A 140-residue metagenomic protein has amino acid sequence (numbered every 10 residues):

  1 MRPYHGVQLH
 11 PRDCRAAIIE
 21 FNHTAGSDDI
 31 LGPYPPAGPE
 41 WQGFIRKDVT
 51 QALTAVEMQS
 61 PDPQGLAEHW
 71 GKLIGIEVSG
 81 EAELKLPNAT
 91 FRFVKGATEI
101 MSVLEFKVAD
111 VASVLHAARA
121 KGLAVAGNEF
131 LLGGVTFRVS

Functional and structural regions predicted by a protein language model:
M1-A55, A82-K85, A89-K95, E105 (+1 more regions): Vicinal oxygen chelate
P61-Q64, K107-A112: Helix N-cap motif at beta-to-alpha junctions
D62-E77, A117-A120: Amphipathic alpha-helical segments
E99-V103, K107: A hydrophobic, small-residue-rich beta->alpha segment in the mid-to-C-terminal subdomain of diverse proteins
